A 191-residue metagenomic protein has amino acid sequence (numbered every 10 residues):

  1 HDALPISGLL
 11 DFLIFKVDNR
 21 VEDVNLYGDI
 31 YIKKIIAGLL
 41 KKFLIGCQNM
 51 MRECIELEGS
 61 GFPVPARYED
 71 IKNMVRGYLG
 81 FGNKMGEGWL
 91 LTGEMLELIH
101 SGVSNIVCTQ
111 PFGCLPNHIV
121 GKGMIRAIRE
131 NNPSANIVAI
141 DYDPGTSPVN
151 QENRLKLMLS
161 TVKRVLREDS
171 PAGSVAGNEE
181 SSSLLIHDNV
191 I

Functional and structural regions predicted by a protein language model:
H1-L4: Short, small-residue-biased leader/transition segments that mark boundaries at the very start of proteins
G8-D23, G145-N150: Short, conserved secondary-structure transition motifs
F12, N49-E53, W89, D143 (+2 more regions): Aromatic-residue detector
F15-D18, K34, L115: Generic signature of intrinsically disordered, low-complexity segments enriched in small/polar residues
V21-K33, I128-E130: Short, structured secondary-structure boundary patches
G28-S60, K163-I191: Extended, charge-rich low-complexity interaction segments
I36-T92: Active-site rim loops that border cofactor/substrate pockets in soluble metabolic enzymes
Y68-E168: Hydrophobic alpha/beta core scaffold segments
